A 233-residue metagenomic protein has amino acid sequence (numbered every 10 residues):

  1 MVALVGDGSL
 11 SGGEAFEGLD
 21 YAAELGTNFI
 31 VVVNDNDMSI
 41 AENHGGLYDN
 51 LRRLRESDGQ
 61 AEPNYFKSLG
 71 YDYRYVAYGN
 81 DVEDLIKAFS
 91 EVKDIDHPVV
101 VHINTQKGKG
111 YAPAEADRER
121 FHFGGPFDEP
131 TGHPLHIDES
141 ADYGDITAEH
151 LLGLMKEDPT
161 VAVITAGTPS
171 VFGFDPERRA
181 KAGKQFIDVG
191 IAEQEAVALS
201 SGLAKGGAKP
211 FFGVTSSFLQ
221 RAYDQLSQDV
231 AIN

Functional and structural regions predicted by a protein language model:
M1-V2, Y71-A88, D94-N233: Thiamine diphosphate
M1-V92, A208-F211, Q225-N233: Thiamine diphosphate
